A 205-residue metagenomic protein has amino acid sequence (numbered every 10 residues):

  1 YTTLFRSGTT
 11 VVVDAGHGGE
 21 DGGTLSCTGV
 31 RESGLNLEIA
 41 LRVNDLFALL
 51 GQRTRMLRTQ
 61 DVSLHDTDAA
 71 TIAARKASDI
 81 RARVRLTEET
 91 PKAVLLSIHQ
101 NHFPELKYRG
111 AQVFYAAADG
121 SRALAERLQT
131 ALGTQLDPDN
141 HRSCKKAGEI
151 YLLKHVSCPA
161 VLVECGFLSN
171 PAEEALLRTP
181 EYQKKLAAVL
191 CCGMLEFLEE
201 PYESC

Functional and structural regions predicted by a protein language model:
Y1-T3: Single conserved hydrophobic/aromatic residue that forms the stacking wall/gate of nucleotide- or nucleobase-binding
F5-A123: Catalytic-core regions of hydrolytic enzymes
L37-N44, R81-V84, R122-Q129, I150 (+4 more regions): Extracytoplasmic/secreted envelope proteins and their assembly/folding machinery, especially bacterial periplasmic
L41-Q52, E88-K92, Q100, Q129-D137 (+3 more regions): Sec-exported extracytoplasmic/periplasmic mature domains
G51, G110, N140-H141, S157: A generic structural signal for alpha->beta connector loops
S97, P104, H141-C205: Active-site-adjacent mobile loop/cap segments within catalytic or ligand-binding domains
G120-K146: Active-site-adjacent substrate-binding region of metalloamidase/peptidase-like peptide-processing proteins
